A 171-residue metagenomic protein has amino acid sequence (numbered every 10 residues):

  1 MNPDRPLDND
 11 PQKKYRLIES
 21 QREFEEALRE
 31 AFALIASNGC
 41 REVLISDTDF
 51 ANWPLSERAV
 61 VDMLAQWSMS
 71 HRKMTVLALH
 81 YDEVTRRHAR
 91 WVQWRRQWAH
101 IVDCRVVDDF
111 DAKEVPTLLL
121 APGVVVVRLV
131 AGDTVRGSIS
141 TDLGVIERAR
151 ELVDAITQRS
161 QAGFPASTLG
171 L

Functional and structural regions predicted by a protein language model:
M1-L44, T48-L171: PLD/PLD-like phosphodiesterase catalytic module centered on the HKD motif
